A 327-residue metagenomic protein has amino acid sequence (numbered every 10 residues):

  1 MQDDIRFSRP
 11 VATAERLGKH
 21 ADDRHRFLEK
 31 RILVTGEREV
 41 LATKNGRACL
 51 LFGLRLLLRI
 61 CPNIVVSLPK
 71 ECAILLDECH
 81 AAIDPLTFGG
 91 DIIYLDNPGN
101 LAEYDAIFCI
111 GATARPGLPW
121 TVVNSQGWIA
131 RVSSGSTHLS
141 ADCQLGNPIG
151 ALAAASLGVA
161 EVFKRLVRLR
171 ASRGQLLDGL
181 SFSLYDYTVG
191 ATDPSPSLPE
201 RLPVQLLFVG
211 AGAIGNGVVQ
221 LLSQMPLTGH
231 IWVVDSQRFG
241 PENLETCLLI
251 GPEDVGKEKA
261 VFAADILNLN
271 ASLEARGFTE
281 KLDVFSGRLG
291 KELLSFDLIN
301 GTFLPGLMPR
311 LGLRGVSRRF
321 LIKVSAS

Functional and structural regions predicted by a protein language model:
M1-S327: Adenine nucleotide-associated cytosolic modules
